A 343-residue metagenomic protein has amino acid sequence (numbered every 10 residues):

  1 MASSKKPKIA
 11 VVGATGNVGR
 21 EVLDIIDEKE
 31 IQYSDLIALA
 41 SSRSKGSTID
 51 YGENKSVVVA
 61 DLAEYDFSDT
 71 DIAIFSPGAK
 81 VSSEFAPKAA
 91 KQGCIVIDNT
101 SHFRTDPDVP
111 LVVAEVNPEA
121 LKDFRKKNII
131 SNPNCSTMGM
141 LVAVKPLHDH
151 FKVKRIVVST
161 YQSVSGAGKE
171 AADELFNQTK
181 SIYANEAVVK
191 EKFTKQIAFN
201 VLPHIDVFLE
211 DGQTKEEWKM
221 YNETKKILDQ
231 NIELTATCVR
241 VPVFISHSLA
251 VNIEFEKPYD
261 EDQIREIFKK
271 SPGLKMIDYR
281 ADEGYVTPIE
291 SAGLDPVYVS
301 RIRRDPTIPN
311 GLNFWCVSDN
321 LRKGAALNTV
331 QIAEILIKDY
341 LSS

Functional and structural regions predicted by a protein language model:
A2-I197, E233, K257, E266 (+6 more regions): N-terminal Rossmann-like NAD(P) cofactor-binding subdomain of oxidoreductases, focused on the glycine-rich
N128-G139, G212-Y221, K226, G324-N328: A glycine-rich, Thr/Ser-enriched phosphate-binding loop motif common to dinucleotide/cofactor-binding enzymes
A198-F244: Oxyanion-binding "anion nests"
V239-P242, S318-K323: Glycine-rich phosphate/pyrophosphate-binding beta-alpha loops
I245-A250: Conserved glycine-rich beta-strand-loop-beta hairpin in the small C-terminal domain of fold type I
N252-E254: Short hydrophobic/aromatic beta-strand micro-patches that form the beta-sheet surface supporting nucleotide- or nucleic
Q263, F268-D278: A common structural junction motif
K275-R301: A glycine-rich dinucleotide-binding beta-alpha-beta segment and adjacent secondary-structure elements that constitute
